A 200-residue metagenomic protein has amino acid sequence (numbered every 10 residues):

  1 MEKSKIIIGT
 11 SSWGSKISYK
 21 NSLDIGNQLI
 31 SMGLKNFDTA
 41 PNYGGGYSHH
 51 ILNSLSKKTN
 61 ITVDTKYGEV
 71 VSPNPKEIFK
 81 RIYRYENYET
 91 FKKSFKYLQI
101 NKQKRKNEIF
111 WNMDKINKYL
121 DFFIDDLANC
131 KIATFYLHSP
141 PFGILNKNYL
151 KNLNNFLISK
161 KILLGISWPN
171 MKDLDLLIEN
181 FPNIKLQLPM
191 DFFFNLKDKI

Functional and structural regions predicted by a protein language model:
M1-K66, V71-K76: N-terminal binding-site loop/beta-alpha segment at the start of enzyme catalytic domains that lines or forms
G9-K20, N101-N117: Active-site mouth loops of central-metabolism enzymes
G9-S12, D38, R105-K106, H138-S139 (+1 more regions): A short, structure-level motif marking secondary-structure boundaries and short turns
Q28, M32, K115-F122: A non-catalytic, amphipathic alpha-helix used as a structural packing/dimerization or gating element in enzyme scaffolds
N42-G45, N117-D125, N129-I200: Beta/alpha (TIM)-barrel catalytic core signal, keyed to glycine-rich beta->alpha loops juxtaposed to Asp/Glu that bind
L55-S56, K80-I82, L153, P182-I184: Short, hinge-like loop/turn segments at secondary-structure boundaries
E69-S72, N101-N112, S139, M190-I200: Short flexible/disordered coil segments
V71-N107: Alpha-helical membrane-targeting segments
